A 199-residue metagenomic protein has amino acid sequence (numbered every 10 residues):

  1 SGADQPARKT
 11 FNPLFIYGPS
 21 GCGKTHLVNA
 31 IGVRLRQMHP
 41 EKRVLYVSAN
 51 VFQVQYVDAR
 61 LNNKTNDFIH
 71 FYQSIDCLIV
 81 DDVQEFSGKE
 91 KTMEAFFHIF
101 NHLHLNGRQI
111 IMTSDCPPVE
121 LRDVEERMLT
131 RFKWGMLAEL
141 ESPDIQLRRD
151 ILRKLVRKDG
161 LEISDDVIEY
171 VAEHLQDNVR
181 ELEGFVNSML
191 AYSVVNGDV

Functional and structural regions predicted by a protein language model:
A7-V28: Walker A/P-loop nucleotide-binding motif
R36, E41-C77, E90: Short glycine-rich substrate-engagement loop in P-loop NTPases that contacts/grips substrate
Y46-V47, I79-D81, Q109-D115: Structural recognition of the conserved hydrophobic beta-strand(s) that form the central parallel beta-sheet of P-loop
V57-L61, P118-W134: Short regulatory helix/loop adjacent to the ATP-binding pocket of P-loop NTPases
Q84-F97, L121-V124: Conserved ATPase-coupling elements of RecA-like P-loop NTPase cores
H98-I99, L103-E125: Sensor-1/coupling segment of RecA-like P-loop NTPase cores
E120-R122, G135-L147: Conserved AAA+ ATPase "SRH/arginine-finger" region at the nucleotide-binding site
R153-R157, D166-H174, R180-V195: C-terminal helical "lid" of AAA+/P-loop NTPase domains
